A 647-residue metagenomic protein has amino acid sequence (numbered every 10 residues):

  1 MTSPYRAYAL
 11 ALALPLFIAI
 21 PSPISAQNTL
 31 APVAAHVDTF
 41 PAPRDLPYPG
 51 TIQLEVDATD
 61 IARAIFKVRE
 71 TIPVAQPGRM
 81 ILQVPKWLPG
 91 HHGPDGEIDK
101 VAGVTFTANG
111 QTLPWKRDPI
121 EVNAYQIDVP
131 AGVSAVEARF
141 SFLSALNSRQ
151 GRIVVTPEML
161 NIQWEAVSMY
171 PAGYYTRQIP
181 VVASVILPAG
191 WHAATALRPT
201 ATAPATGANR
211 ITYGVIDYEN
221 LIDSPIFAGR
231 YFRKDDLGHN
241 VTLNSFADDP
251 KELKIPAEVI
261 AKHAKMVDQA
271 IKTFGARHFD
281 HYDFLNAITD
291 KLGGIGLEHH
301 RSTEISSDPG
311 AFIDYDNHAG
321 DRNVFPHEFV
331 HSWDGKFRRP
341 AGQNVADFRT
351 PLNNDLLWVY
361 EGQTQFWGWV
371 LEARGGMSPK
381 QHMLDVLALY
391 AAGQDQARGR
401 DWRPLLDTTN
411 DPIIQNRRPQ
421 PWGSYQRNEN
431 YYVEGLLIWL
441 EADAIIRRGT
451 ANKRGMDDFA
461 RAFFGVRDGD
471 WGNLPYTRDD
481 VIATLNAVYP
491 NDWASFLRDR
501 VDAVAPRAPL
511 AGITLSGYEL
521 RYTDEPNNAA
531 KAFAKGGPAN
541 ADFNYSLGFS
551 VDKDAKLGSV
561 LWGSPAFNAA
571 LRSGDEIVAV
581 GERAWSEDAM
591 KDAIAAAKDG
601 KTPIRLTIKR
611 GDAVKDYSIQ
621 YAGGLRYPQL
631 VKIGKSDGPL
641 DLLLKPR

Functional and structural regions predicted by a protein language model:
M1-A11: Bacterial N-terminal signal peptides that target proteins for export
A9-I20: Bacterial N-terminal signal peptides
Q27-I61: N-terminal, polar/Ser/Thr-rich
L46-P49, T59, I65-T71, P89-G90 (+3 more regions): Non-catalytic architectural context of zinc metalloproteases
K67-R69, R79-V84: Ligand-binding face of N-terminal immunoglobulin V-set domains in extracellular IgSF glycoproteins
E70, F232-L357, Q363: Juxtacatalytic substrate-recognition/specificity segment
T303-D308, F337-R338, R349-R400: Post-HExxH zinc-binding segment in Zn-dependent metallohydrolases
G368, S378-R647: C-terminal recognition in membrane/secretory proteostasis and scaffolding
